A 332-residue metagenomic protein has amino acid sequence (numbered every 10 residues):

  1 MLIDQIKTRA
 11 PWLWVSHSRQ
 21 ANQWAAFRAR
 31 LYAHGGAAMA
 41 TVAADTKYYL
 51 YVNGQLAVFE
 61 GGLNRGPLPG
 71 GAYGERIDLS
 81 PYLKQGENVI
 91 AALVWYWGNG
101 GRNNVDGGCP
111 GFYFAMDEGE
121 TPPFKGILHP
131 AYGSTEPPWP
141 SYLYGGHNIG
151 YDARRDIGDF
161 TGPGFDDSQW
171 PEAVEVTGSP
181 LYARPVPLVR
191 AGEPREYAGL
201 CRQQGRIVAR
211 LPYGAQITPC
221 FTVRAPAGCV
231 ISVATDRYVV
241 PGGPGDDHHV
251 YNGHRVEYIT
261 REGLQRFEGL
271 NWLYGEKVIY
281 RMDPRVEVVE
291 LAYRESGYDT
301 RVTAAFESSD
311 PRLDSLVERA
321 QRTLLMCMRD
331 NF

Functional and structural regions predicted by a protein language model:
M1-F332: Extracellular/oxidizing-compartment recognition motifs
